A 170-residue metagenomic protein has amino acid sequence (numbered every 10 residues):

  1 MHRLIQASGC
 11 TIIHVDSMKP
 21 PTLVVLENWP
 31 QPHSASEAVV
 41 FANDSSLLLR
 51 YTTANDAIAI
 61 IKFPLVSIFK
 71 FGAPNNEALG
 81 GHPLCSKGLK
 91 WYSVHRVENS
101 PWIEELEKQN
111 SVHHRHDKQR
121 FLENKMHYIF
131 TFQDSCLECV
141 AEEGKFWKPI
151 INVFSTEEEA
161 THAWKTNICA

Functional and structural regions predicted by a protein language model:
H2-A170: Surface-exposed, interaction-prone regions used to assemble/regulate multi-protein complexes
